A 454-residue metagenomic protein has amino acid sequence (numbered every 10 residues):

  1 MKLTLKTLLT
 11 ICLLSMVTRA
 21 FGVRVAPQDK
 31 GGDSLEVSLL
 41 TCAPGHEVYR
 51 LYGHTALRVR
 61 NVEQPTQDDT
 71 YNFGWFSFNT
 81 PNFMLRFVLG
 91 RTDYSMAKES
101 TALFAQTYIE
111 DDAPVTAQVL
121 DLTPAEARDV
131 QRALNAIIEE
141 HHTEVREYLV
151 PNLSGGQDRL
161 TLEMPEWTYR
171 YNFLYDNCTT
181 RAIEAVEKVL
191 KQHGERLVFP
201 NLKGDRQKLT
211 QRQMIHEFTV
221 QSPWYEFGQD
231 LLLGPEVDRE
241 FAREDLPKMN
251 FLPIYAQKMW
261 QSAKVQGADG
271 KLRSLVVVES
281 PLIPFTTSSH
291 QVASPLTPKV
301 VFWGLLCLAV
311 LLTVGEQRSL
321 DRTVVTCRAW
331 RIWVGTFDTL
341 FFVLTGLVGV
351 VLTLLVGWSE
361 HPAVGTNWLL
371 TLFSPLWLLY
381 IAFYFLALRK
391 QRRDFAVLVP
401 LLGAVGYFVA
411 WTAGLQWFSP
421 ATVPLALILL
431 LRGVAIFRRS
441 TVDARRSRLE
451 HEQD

Functional and structural regions predicted by a protein language model:
M1-T7: Positively charged n-region of N-terminal signal peptides that target proteins for export
T7-R19: Bacterial N-terminal signal peptides
A20-P27: Boundary at the C-terminal end of the N-terminal hydrophobic targeting segment
D33-V119: Glycine-rich catalytic cores of cysteine/serine-nucleophile enzymes that process amide/ester linkages in cell-envelope
G45-H46, A113-T123, L153, M164-F173: Second-shell loop/turn segments in exported
A127, Q131-N135, T179, I183: Extracytoplasmic/secreted envelope proteins and their assembly/folding machinery, especially bacterial periplasmic
A133-E144, A185-Q192: Structured segments of extracytoplasmic/periplasmic soluble domains in secreted or envelope-associated proteins
V150-D454: Activation targets extended, charge/polar-rich intrinsically disordered C-terminal tails
